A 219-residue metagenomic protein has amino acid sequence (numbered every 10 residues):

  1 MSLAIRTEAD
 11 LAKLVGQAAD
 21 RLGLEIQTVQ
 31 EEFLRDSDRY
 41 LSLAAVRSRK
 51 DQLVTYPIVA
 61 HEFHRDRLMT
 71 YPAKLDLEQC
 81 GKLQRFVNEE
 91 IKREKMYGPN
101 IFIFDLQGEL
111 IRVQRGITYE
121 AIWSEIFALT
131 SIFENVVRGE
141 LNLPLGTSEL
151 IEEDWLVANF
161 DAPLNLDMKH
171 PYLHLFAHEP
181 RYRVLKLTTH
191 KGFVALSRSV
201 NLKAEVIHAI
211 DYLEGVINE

Functional and structural regions predicted by a protein language model:
M1-K13, I26-T28: A short, GP-enriched loop/loop-strand-helix hinge that lies immediately N-terminal to, or at the N-terminal rim
I5-R6, V46-S48, Y71, L196-R198: Short beta-strand-to-turn element immediately C-terminal to the catalytic PLP-Schiff-base lysine in fold type I
K13-A18, E32, R138-E219: Peripheral (often C-terminal) accessory segments that flank ATP-dependent C-N-forming ligase machineries
V15-G108: Internal nucleotide-binding/catalytic subdomain
R65-M69, A121-E125, E205: A short, polar/proline- and glycine-enriched secondary-structure boundary/capping micro-motif
D76-C80, Q84, E125-F133, L202-V206: Short, charged, low-complexity patches
R85-I101, G116-P163: Active-site "cap" helix and flanking loop/linker of ATP-utilizing ligase/carboxylase catalytic domains
Q107-T118: A short beta-strand motif that forms the metal-chelation/ATP-contact edge of phosphoryl-transfer active sites
